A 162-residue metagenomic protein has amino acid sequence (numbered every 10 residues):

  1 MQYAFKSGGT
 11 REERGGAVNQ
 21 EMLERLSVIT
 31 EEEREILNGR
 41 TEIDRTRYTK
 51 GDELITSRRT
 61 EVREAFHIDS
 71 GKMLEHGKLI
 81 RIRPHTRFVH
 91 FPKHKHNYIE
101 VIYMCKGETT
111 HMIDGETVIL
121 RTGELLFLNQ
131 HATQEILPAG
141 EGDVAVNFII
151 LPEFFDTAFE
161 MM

Functional and structural regions predicted by a protein language model:
M1-E108: Generic protein-terminus/edge-of-domain signal
G71, E75-M162: N-terminal regulatory/effector-sensing and dimerization cores that precede helix-turn-helix DNA-binding domains
